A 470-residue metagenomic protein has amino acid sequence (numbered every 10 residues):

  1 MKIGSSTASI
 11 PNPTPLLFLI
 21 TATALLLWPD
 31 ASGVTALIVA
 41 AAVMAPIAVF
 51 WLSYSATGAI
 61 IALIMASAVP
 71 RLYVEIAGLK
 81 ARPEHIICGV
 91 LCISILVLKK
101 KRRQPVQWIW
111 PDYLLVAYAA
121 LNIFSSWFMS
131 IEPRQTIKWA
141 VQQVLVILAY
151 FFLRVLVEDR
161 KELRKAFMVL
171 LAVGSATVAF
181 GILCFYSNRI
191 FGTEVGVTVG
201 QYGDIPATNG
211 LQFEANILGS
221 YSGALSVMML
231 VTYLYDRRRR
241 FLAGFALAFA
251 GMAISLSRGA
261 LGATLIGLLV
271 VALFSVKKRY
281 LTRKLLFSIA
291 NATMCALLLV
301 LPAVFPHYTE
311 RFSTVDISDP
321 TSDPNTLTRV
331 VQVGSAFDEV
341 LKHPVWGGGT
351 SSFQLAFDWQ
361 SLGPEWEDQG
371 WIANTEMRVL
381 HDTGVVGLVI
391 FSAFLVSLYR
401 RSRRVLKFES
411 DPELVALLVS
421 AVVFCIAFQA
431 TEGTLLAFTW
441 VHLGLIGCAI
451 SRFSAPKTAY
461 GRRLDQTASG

Functional and structural regions predicted by a protein language model:
K2-L98, F124-F128, F424-I426: N-terminal signal-anchor transmembrane segment
P11-N12, M44-A48, A119-S126, L145-L148 (+6 more regions): Alpha-helical transmembrane segments of multi-pass inner-membrane proteins
F18-L25, S397, V415-G470: Transmembrane alpha-helices of multi-pass inner-membrane enzymes
L25-L37, I76-P83, P133-K138, Q212-S220 (+3 more regions): Helix-loop-helix junctions and helix-breaking kinks within/between transmembrane helices of multi-pass membrane
P83-L91, W110-I123, E132-V155, M168 (+1 more regions): Aromatic-anchored transmembrane helix interface
A179, F185-N188, I254, A272-P320 (+2 more regions): A membrane-periplasm/extracellular boundary helix in multi-pass inner-membrane enzymes that assemble envelope glycans
F191, V195, T314-G334, D338-T383 (+1 more regions): Long extracytoplasmic/lumenal interhelical loops at the membrane interface of multi-pass membrane proteins
R238-R240, A272-L273, K284, D382-V423: Hydrophobic transmembrane alpha-helices and their immediate junctions
